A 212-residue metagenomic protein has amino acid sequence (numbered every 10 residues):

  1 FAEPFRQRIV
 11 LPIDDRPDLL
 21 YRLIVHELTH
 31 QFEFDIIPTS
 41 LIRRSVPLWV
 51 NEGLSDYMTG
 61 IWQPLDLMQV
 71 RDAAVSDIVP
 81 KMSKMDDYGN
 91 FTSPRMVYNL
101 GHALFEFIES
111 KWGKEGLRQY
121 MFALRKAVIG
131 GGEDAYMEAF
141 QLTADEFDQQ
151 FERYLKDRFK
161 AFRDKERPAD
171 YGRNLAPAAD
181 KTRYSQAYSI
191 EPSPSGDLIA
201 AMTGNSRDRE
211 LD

Functional and structural regions predicted by a protein language model:
F1-V10, D18-I24, Q31, D35-A178: Acidic/His/Gly-enriched intrinsically disordered linker/tail segments that often contain short helix/coil "MoRF-like"
A2-E3, I190-P192: Short, exposed beta-strand/loop patches in secreted or surface proteins that constitute
D14: Active-site-proximal segment of zinc-dependent metalloprotease catalytic domains
D18, S185-A187: Loop/turn position at the start of each blade in beta-propeller repeats
A178-S185: Surface loop/turn motifs at the tips and blade-to-blade linkers of beta-strand repeat domains
E191-P194, A200-S206: Beta-strand C-termini and the immediately following turn/loop, strongest in propeller blades
R207-D212: Structural motif
